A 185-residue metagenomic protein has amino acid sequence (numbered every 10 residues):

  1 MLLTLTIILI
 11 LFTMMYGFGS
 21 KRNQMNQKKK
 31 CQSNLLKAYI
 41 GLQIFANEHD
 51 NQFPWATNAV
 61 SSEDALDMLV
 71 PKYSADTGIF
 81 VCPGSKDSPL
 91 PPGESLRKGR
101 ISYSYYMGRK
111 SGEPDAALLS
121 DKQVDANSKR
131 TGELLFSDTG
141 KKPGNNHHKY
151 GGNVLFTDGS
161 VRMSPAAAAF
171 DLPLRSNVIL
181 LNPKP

Functional and structural regions predicted by a protein language model:
M1-T6: N-terminal signal-anchor/signal peptide hydrophobic helix marking the start of the first transmembrane segment
L9-A65, D76, V161, S176 (+1 more regions): Conserved hydrophobic/amphipathic alpha-helical signal-anchor segments
A46, F53-W55, I79-P83, A116-L119 (+2 more regions): Structural recognition of the beta-strand scaffold that forms the well-ordered cores of secreted hydrolase catalytic
A46-N47, F53-A56, S62-A65, S88-P92 (+4 more regions): Short catalytic/ligand-binding loop motif for oxyanion handling, primarily in non-cytosolic enzymes, centered on
L69, Y103-Y106, S137-P143: Short, P/G- and charge-enriched loop/turn segments at secondary-structure junctions
Y73-E133: Acidic, glycine-rich loop-and-strand cores that form catalytic or ligand-binding grooves in diverse globular domains
A126-P185: C-terminal accessory segments of extracellular proteins
